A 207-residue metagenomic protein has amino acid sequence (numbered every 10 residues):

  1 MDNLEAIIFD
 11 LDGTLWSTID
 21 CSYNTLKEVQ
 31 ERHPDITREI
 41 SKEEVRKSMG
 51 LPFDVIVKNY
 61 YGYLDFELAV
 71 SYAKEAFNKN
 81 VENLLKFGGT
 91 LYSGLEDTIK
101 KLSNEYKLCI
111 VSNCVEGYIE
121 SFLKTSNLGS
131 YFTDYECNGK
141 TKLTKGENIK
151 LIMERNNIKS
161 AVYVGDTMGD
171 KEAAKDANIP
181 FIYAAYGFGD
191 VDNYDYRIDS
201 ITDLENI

Functional and structural regions predicted by a protein language model:
M1-L4, E116, E120-I207: Asp-based, Mg2+/Mn2+-dependent phosphohydrolase catalytic module
D2-L11, L15-S93: N-terminal helical cap/lid subdomain that shapes the substrate entry/recognition surface in HAD-like hydrolases
D10, T14, S112, D166: Conserved G/P- and acidic residue-centered "switch" motifs that form tight phosphate/ATP-binding loops in soluble
S17, I110-S112, Y183: Hydrophobic residues in well-ordered beta-strands that form the structural core
N24-E28, V55-N59, E75, D97 (+4 more regions): Alpha-helical elements of Rossmann-like donor-binding domains used by nucleotide-donor carbohydrate transfer enzymes
S48, V111-N113, V164: Structural motif
E82-I110, E116, E120, G146: Short, acidic loop-to-helix structural element flanking the phosphoryl-transfer center in phosphate-processing enzymes
